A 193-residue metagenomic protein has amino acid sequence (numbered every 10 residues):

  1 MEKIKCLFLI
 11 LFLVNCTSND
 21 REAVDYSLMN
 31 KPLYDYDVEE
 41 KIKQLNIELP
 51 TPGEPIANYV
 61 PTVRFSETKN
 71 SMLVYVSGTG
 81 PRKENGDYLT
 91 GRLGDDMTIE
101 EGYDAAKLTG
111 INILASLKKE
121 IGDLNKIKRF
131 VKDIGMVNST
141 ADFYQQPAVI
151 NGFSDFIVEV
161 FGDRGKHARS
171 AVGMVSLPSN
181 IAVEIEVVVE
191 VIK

Functional and structural regions predicted by a protein language model:
E2-L9: Sec-dependent signal peptide recognition, specifically the positively charged N-region followed immediately by
I10-T17: Hydrophobic h-region of N-terminal signal peptides that target proteins for export in Gram-negative bacteria
T17-I111, K118-V131, S139-K193: N-terminal presequence-like segments and the immediate start of the first folded domain
